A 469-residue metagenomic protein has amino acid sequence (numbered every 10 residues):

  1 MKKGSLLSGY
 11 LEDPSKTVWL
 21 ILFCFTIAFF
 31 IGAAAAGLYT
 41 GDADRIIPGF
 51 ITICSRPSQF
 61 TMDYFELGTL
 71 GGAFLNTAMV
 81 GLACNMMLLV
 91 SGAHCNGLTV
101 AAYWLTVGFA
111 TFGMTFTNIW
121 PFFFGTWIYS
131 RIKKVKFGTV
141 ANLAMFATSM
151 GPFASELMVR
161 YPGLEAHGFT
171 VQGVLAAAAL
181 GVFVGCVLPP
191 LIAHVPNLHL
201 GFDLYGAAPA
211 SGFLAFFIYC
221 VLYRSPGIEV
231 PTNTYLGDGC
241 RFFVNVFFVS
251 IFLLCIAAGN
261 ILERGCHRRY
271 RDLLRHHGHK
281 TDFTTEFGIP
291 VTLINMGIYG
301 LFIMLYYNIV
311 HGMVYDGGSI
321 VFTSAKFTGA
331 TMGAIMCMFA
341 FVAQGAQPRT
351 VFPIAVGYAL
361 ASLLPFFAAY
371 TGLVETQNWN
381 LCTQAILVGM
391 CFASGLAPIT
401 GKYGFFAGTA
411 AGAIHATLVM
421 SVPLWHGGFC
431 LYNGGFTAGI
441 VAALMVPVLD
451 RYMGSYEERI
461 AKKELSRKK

Functional and structural regions predicted by a protein language model:
K2-M114, G259-E263, T285-I294, L301 (+5 more regions): N-terminal signal-anchor module of multipass membrane proteins
L6-T17, V135, V140, G151-N245 (+2 more regions): Membrane-interface helix-loop-helix junctions at boundaries between adjacent transmembrane segments
E66-A78, F109-W120, F169-F183, G317-M332 (+1 more regions): Structural signature of hydrophobic alpha-helical transmembrane segments
M86-L98, T111-I119, R131-N142, A193-L204 (+2 more regions): Membrane-helix interface "capping/anchor" motifs
L89, Y103-K134, M145, E156 (+4 more regions): Conserved mixed alpha/beta catalytic, RNA-binding, or beta-rich assembly cores of soluble enzyme, regulatory
A177-H194, G206, L381-Y456: C-terminal transmembrane helix pair
Y235-C240, D272-G278, S455-K469: Short, highly charged, low-complexity non-transmembrane loops/tails of multi-pass membrane proteins
C266-F366: Transmembrane helical segments that form the transport core of multi-pass membrane transport proteins
